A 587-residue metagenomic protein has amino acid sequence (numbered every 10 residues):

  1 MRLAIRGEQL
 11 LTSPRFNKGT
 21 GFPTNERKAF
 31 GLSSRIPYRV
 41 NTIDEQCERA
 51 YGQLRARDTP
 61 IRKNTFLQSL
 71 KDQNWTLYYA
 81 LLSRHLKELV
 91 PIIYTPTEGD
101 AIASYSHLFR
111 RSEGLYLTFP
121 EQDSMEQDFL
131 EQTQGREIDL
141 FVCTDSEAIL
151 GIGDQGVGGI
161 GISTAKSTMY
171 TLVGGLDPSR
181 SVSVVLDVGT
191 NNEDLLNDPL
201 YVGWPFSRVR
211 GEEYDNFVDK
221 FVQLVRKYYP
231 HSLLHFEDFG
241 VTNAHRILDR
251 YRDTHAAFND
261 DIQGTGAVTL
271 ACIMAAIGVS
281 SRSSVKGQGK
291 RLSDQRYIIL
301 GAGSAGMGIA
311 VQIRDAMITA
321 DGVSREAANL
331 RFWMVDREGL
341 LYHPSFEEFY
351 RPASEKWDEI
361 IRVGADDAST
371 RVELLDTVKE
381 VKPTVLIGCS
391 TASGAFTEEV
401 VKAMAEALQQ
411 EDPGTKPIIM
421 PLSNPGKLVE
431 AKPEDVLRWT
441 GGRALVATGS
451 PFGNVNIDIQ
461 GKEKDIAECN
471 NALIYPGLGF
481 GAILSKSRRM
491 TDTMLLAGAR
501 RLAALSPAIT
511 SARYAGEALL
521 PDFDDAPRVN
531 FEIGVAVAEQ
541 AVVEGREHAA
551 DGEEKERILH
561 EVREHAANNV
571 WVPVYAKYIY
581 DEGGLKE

Functional and structural regions predicted by a protein language model:
M1-A257, Q540, N569-E587: N-terminal ligand-binding/catalytic initiation module
F16-G19, C47, Y94, E98 (+21 more regions): Generic structural signal for well-ordered, non-membrane alpha-helical segments in soluble metabolic enzymes
F16-N17, D260-D261, S280-Q288, G414-K555 (+1 more regions): Adenosine-phosphate binding glycine-rich loop
K28, L32-R35, H107-R110, E147 (+14 more regions): Generic secondary-structure signature for well-ordered alpha-helical cores
D128-F129, G151-I162, E193-L200, A244-R250 (+7 more regions): Short acidic, glycine/serine/threonine-rich loops at helix termini
T254, I262-V385: Glycine-rich phosphate/diphosphate-binding loop of Rossmann-like nucleotide-binding domains
E373-K382, T391-I418: Rossmann-fold NAD(P) dinucleotide-binding segment
